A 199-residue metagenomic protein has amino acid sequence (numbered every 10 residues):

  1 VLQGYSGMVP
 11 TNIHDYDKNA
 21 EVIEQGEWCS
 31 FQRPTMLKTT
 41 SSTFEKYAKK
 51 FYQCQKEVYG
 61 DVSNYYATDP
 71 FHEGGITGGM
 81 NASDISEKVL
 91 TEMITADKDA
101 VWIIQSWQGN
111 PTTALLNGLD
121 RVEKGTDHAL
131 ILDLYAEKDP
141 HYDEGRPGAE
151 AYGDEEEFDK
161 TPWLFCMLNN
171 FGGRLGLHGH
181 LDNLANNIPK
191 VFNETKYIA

Functional and structural regions predicted by a protein language model:
V1-A199: Catalytic-core regions of glycoside hydrolase
